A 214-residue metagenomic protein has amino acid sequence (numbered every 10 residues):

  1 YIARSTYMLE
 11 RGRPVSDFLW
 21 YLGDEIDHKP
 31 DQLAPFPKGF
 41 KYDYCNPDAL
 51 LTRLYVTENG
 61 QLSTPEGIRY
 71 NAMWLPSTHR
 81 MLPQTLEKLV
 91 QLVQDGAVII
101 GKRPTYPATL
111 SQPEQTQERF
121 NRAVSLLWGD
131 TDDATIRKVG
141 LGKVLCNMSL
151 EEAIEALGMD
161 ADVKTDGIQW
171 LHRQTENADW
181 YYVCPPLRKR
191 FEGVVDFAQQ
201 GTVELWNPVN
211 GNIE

Functional and structural regions predicted by a protein language model:
Y1-E214: Carbohydrate-binding surfaces of carbohydrate-active enzymes
